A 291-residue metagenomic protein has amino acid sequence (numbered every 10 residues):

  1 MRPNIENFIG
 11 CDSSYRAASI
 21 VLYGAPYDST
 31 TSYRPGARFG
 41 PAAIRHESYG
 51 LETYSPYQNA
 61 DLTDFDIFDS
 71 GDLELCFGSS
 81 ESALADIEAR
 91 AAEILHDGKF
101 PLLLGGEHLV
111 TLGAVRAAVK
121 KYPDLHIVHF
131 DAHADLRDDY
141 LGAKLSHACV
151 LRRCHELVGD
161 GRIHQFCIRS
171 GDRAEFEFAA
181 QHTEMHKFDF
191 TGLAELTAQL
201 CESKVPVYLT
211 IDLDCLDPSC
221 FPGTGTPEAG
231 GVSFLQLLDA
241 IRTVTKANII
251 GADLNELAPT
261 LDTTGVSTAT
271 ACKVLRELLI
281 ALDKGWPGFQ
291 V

Functional and structural regions predicted by a protein language model:
M1-V291: Conserved alpha-helical scaffold segments that buttress catalytic/binding sites
